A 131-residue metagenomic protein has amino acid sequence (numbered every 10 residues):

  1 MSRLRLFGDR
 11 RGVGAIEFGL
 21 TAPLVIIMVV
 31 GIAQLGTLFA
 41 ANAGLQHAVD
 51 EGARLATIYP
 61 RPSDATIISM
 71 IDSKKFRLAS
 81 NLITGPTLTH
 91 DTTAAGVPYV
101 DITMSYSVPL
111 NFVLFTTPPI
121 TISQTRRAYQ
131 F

Functional and structural regions predicted by a protein language model:
M1-S2, R11, M28, I83 (+2 more regions): Short, solvent-exposed coil/turn segments
S2-I71: Alpha-helical assembly-interface signal, strongest on the long, hydrophobic N-terminal helix that forms
T37, S80, A94, L114-P118: A generic structural signal for short, solvent-exposed coil/turn residues that cap or connect secondary-structure
A41, D72-F76, V113-L114: Intrinsically disordered, low-complexity boundary segments flanking structured domains
H47, E51-S105: Short amphipathic secondary-structure patches
S105-F131: Low-complexity, S/T/G/P-rich flexible repeat/linker segments used as non-globular hinges and stalks within
